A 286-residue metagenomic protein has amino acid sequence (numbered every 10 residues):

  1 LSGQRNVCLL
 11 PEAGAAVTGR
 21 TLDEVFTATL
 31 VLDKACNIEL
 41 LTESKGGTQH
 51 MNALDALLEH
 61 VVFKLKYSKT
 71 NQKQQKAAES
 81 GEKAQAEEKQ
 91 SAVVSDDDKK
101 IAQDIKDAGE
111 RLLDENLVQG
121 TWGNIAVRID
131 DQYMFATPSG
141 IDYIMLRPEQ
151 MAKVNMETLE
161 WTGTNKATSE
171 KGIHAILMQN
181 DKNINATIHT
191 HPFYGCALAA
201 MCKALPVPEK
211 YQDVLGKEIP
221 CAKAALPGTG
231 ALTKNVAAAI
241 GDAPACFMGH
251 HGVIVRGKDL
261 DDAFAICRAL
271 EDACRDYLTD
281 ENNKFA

Functional and structural regions predicted by a protein language model:
L1-A286: Glycine-rich flexible loops
